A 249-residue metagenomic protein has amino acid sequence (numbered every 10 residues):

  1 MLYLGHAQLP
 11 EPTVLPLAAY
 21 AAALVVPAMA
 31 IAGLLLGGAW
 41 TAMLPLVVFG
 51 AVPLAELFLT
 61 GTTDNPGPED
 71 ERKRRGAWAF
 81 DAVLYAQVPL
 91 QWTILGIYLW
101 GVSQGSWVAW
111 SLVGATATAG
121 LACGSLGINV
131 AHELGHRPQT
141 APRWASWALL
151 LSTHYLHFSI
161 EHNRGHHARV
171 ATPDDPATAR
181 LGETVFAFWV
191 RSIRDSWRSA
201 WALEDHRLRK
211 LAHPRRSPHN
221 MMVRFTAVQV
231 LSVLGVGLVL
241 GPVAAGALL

Functional and structural regions predicted by a protein language model:
M1-P12: Short, Lys/Arg-rich, polar N-terminal cytosolic tail immediately upstream of the first transmembrane signal-anchor
P10-L59, W78-G101, W110-G124, S217-L249: Alpha-helical bilayer-embedded segments of polytopic membrane proteins, i.e., transmembrane/intramembrane helices
E56-P66, N129-E133: C-terminal ends of transmembrane helices
G61-R72, A200-K210: Non-transmembrane, extramembrane segments of multi-pass ion/lipid transporters
G67-Q87, W147: Juxtamembrane helix-capping/reentrant segments at transmembrane boundaries
P68-D70, W100-Q104: A broadly used, surface-exposed interaction patch
V108-S111, H132: Non-cytosolic membrane-interface motifs at loop->transmembrane helix junctions
A117-V228: Membrane-embedded catalytic scaffold of the fatty acid hydroxylase/desaturase
